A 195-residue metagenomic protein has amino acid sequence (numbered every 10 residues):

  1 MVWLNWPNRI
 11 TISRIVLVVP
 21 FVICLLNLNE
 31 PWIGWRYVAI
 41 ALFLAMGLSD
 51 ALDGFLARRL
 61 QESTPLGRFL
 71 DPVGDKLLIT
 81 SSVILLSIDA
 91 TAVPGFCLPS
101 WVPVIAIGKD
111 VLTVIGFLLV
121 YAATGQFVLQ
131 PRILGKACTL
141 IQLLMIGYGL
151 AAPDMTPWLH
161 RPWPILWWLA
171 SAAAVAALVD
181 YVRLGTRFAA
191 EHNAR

Functional and structural regions predicted by a protein language model:
M1-R195: Alpha-helical transmembrane bundles and membrane-interface segments of multipass inner-membrane proteins
